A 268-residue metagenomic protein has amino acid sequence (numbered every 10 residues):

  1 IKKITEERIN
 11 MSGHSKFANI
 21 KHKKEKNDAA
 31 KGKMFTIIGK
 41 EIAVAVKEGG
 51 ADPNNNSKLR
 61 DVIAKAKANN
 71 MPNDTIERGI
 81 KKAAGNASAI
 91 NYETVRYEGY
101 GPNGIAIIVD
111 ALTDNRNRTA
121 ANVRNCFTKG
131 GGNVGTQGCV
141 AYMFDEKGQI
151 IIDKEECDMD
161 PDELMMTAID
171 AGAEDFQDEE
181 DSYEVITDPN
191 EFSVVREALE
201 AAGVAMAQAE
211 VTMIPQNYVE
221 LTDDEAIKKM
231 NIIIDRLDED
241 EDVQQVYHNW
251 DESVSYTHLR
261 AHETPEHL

Functional and structural regions predicted by a protein language model:
I1-N10: Short, Lys/Arg-enriched N-terminal segments with co-localized hydrophobic residues within the first ~10-30 amino acids
M11-A106, D110-C126, G131-G135, V140 (+1 more regions): N-terminal cationic and glycine-rich segments that engage phosphates or anionic surfaces
K81, L112-N115, G138-A141, E155-E156 (+3 more regions): Short, ordered loop/turn segments at secondary-structure junctions
T113-R116, E156-D158, D188-S193: Helix N-cap motif at beta-to-alpha junctions
N133-E180: Extended, positively charged loop/linker patches that create polyanion-binding surfaces
P161-Y256: Positively charged, low-complexity, intrinsically disordered RNA-binding extensions
T257-E266: Conserved small/polar residues in nucleotide/adenosyl-binding loops
